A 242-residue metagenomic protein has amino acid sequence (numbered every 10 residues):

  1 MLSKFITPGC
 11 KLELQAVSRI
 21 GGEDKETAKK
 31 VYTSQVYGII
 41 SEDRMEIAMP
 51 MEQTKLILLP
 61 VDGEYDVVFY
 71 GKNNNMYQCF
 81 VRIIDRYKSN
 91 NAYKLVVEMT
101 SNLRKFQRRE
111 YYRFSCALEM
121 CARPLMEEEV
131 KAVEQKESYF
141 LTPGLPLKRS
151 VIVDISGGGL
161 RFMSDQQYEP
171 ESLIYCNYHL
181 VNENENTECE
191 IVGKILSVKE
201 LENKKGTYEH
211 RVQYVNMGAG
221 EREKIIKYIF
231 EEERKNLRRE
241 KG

Functional and structural regions predicted by a protein language model:
M1-G242: Structured alpha-helical
